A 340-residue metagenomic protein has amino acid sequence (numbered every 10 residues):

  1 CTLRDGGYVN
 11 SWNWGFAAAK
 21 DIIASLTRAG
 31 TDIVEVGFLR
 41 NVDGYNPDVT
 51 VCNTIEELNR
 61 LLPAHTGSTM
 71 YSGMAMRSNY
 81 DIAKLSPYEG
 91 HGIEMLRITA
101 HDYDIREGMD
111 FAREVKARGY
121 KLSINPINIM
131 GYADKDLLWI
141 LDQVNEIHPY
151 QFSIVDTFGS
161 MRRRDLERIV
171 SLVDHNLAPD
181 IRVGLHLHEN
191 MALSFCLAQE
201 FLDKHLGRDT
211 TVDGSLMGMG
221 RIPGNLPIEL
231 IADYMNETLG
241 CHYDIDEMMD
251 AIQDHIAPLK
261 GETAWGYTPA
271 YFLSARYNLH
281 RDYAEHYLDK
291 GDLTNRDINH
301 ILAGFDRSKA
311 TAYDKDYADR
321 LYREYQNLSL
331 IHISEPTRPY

Functional and structural regions predicted by a protein language model:
T2-A18, Y71-Y80, T99-H101, N125-K135 (+1 more regions): Active-site mouth loops of central-metabolism enzymes
D32-E57, I98-I105, V155-R163: Glycine-rich, proline-tolerant flexible connector loops at the mouths of alpha/beta enzymes
Y45-S72, R113-I124, I169-V183, Y234-C241: Alpha-helix-loop-beta-strand connector modules within alpha/beta enzyme cores
T50-I55, Y80-I82, D102-R118, G131-L137 (+2 more regions): Active-site-adjacent beta->alpha loops and helix N-cap segments on the catalytic face of soluble alpha/beta enzymes
A83-L85, K135-Q143, A192-L206: Catalytic cores of alpha/beta
Q151, V155-A264: Catalytic alpha/beta core domains of metabolic enzymes, predominantly
I245-L330: A mid-to-C-terminal "edge-of-domain" accessory segment
I331-Y340: Single conserved hydrophobic/aromatic residue that forms the stacking wall/gate of nucleotide- or nucleobase-binding
